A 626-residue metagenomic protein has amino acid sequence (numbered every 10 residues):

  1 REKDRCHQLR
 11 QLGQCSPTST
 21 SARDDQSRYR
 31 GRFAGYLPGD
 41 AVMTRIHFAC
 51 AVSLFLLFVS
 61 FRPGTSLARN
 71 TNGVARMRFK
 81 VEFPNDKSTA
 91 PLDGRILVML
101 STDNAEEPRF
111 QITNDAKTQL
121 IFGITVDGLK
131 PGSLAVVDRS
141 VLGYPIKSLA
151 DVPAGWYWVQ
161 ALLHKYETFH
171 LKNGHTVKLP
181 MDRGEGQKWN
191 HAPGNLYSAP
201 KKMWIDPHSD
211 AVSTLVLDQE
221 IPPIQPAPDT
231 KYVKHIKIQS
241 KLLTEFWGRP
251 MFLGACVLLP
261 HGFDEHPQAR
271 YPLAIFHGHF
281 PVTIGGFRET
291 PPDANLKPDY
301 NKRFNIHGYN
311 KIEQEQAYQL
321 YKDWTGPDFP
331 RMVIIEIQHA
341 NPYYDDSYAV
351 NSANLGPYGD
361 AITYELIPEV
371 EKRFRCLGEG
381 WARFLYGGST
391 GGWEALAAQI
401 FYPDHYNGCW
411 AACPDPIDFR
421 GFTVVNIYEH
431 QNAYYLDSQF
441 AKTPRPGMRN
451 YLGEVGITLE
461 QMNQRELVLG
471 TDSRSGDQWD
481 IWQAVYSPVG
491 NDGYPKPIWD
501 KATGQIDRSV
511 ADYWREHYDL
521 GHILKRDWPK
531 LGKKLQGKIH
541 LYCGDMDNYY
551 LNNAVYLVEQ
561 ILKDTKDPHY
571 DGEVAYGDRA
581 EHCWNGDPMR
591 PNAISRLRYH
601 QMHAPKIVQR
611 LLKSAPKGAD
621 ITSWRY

Functional and structural regions predicted by a protein language model:
R1-P38: Acidic, mature catalytic/reactive cores of soluble proteins
H7, A49-A51, L377, D545: Secreted/luminal cysteine- and crosslink-motif detector
L9, L37, L54-L57, L67: Leucine-biased recognition of intrinsically disordered, low-complexity hydrophobic segments
D40-A51: Bacterial N-terminal signal peptides that target proteins for export
A49-R62: Bacterial N-terminal signal peptides
F61-N70: Signal peptide processing junction and immediate N-terminal pro/mature segment of secreted/exported proteins
G73-F83, T89-L97, P250-C256, I275: Contiguous beta-strand segments within globular domains
D86, T102-Y626: Non-catalytic cap/lid and distal C-terminal segments of serine-dependent acyl enzymes
